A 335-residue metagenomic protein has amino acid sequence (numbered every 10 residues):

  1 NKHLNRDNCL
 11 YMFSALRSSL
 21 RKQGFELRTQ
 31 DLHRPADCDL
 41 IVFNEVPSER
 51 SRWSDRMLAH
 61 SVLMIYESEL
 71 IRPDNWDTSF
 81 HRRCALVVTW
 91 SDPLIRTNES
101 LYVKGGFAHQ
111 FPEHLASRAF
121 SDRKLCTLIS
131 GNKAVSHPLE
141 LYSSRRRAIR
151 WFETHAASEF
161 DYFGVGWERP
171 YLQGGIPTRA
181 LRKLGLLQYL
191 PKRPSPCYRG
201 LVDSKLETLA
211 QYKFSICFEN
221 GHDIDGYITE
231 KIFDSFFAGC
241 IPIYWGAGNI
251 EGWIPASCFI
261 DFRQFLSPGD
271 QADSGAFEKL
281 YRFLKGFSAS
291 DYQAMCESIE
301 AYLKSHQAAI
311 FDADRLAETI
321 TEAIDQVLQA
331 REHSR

Functional and structural regions predicted by a protein language model:
N1-A36, E49-I65, D77-G105, H109-A156 (+4 more regions): Pol beta-like nucleotidyltransferase catalytic core
S48-E49, R72: Ligand-binding clamshell of periplasmic/extracellular solute-binding protein-like
I65-R72: A short, histidine- and acid-enriched strand-loop-helix "catalytic/donor-clamping" loop that lines the nucleotide-sugar
